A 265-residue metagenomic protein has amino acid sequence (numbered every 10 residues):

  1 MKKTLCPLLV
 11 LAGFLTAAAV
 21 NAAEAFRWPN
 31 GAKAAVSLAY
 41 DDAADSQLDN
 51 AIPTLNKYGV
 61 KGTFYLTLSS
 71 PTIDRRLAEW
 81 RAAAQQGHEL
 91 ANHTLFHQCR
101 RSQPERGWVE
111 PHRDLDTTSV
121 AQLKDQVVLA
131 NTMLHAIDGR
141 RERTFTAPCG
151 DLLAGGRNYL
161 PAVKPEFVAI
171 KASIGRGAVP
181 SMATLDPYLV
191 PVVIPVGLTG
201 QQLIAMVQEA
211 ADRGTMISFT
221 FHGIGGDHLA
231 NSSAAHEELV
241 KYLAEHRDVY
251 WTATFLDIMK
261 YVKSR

Functional and structural regions predicted by a protein language model:
K2-C6, V10, F14-L38, D45-P53 (+4 more regions): N-terminal pre-catalytic segment of deacetylase/amide-hydrolase enzymes
A23-N30, G62, T72, H135 (+4 more regions): C-terminal domain-boundary segment and adjacent tail
A34-A35, N56-G155, I174-L189, T220-G226: Metal-dependent polysaccharide deacetylase catalytic core of the NodB/CE4 family, i.e., the active-site-bearing domain
Y40-A43, T94, G223, F255: Active-site metal-binding loops of divalent metal-dependent hydrolases
D42-D49, D74, T117-D125, A154 (+2 more regions): Soluble non-cytosolic domains of exported or imported proteins
L48, I52, L77-R81, K124-L134 (+3 more regions): Generic structural signal for well-ordered alpha-helices, preferentially at hydrophobic/aromatic core positions
N56, A84, K164, A211 (+1 more regions): Anion (oxyanion) recognition and catalysis
R141, A154-Q202, A253: His/Asp/Glu-enriched short active-site or ligand-binding loop at hydrolase and phosphoryl-transfer sites
